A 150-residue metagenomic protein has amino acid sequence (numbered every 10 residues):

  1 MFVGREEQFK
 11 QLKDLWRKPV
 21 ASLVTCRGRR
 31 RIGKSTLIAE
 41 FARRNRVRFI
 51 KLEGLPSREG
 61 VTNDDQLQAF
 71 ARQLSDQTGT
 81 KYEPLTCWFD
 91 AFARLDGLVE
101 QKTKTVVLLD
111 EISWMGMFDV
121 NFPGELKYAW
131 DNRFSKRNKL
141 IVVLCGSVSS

Functional and structural regions predicted by a protein language model:
M1-S150: Phosphate-binding site recognition
